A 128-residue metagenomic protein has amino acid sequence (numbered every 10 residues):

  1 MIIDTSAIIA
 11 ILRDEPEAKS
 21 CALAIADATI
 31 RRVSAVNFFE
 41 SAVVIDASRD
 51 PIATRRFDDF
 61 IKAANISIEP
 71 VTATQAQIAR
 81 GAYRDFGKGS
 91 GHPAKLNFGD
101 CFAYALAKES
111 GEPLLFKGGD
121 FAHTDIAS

Functional and structural regions predicted by a protein language model:
M1-V33, D46-I61: Short, well-structured N-terminal submotif of metal-dependent ribonuclease cores
D4, D100, G118-D120: Acidic active-site catalytic centers that drive phospho-/nucleotidyl reactions and related ester hydrolyses
I8-I9, F38, F121-A122: A generic structural signal for short hydrophobic patches within well-formed alpha-helices
S67-P113: Active-site neighborhoods of divalent-metal-dependent phosphate/nucleic-acid chemistry enzymes
Y104-S128: Acidic, PIN/NYN-like endoribonuclease modules and their adjacent C-terminal/linker elements
